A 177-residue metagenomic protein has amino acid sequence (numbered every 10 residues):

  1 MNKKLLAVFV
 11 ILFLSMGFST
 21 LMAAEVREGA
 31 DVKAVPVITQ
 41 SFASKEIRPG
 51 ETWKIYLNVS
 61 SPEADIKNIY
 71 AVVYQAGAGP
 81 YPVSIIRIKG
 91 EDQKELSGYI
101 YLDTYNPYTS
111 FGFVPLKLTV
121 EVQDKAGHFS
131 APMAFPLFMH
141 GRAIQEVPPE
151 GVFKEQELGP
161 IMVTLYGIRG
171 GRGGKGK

Functional and structural regions predicted by a protein language model:
A23-V37: Proline/serine/threonine-rich low-complexity linkers at boundaries of modular beta-sandwich domains
Q40-I47: Short beta-strand segments of immunoglobulin-like
E51-I55: Structural beta-strand segments of beta-rich domains
N58-A64: Extracellular acidic, Ser/Thr/Pro-rich low-complexity tracts
G90-Y105: Aromatic sugar-binding surface patches on proteins that engage polysaccharides or sugar-phosphate polymers
N106-L116: Short glycine/proline/serine/threonine-rich loop/turn segments at secondary-structure transition edges
H128-K175: Short beta-strand elements
